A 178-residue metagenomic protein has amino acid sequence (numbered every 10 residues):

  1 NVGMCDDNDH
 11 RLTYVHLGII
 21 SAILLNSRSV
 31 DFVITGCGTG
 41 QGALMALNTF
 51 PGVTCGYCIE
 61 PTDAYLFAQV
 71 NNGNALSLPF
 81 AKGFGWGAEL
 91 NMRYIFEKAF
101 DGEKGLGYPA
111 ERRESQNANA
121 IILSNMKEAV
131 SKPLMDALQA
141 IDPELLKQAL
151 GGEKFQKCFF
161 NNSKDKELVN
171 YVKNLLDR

Functional and structural regions predicted by a protein language model:
N1-R11: A short beta-strand-loop structural module common to alpha/beta enzyme folds
H10-T13, M45-A46, A88: Short, well-ordered secondary-structure micro-motifs
Y14-V33: Short, structured active-site "lid" loops
V15-I19, C58-P61, I95: Charged helix-capping and loop-helix junction motifs
V30-G36, V53-C55: A short, small-residue-rich loop immediately preceding and capping a beta-strand
C37-G42, G83-F84: Gly/Ser/Thr-rich loops at beta-strand to alpha-helix junctions that form or flank small-molecule/cofactor-binding
G42-C55, I59-D63: Short Gly/Thr/Asp-enriched flexible loops that form oxyanion-binding sites at enzyme active sites
Y65-R178: C-terminal binding/interaction regions
